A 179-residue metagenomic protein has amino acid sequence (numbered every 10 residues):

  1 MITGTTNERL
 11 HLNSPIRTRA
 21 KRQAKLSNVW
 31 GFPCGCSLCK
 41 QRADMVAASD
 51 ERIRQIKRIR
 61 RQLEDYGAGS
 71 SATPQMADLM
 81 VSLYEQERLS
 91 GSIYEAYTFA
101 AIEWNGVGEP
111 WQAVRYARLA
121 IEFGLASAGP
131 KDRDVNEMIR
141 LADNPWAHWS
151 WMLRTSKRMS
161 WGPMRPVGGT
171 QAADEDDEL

Functional and structural regions predicted by a protein language model:
M1-V107: C-terminal SET catalytic tail plus cysteine-rich post-SET Zn-binding segment of SAM-dependent SET-domain
D65-D177: Alpha-helical protein-protein interaction scaffolds
